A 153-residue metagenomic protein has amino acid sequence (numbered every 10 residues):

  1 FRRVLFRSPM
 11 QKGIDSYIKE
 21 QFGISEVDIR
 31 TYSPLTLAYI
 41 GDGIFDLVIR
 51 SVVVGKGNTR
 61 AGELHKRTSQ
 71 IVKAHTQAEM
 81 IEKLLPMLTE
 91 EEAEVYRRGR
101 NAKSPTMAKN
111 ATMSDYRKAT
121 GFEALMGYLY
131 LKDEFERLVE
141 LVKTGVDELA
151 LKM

Functional and structural regions predicted by a protein language model:
F1-L5: Short, small-residue-biased leader/transition segments that mark boundaries at the very start of proteins
F6-M153: Double-stranded RNA-binding/processing signature
